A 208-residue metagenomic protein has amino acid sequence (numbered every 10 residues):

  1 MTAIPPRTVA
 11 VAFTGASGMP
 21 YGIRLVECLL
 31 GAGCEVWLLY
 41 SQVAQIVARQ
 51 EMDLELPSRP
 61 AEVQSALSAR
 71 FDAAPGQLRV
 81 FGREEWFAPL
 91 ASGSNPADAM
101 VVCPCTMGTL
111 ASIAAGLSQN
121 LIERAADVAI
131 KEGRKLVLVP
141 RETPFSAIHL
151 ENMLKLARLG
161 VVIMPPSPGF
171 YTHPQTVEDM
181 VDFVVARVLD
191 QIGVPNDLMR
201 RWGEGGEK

Functional and structural regions predicted by a protein language model:
M1-L136, P144-K208: A cross-family phosphate/adenosyl-ligand binding-site feature
